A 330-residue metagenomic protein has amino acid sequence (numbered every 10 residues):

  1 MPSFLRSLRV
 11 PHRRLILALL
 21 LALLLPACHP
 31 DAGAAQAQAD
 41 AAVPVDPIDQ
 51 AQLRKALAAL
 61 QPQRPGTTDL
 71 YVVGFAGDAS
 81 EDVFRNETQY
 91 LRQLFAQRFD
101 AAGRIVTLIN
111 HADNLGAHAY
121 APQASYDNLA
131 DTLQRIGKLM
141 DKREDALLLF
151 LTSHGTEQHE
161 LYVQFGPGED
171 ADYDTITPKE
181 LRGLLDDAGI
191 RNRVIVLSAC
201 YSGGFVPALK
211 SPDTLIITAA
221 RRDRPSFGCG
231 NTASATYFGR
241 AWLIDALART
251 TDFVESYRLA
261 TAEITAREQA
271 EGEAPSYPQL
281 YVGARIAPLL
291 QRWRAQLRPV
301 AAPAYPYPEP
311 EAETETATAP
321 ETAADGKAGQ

Functional and structural regions predicted by a protein language model:
M1-P11: N-terminal secretory signal peptides that target proteins for export/translocation
P11-A27: Bacterial N-terminal signal peptides
C28-D145, A233, R292-Q330: Boundary/activation segment at the start of structured domains
K55, N86-Y90, L94, A124 (+10 more regions): Extracytoplasmic/secreted proteins, especially bacterial periplasmic and envelope-associated proteins
T68-Y71, A101-I105, K142-L147, A188-R193 (+2 more regions): Loop/turn elements at helix/coil->beta-strand transitions in domains of secreted/extracellular proteins
D78-E81, N110-L115, S153-H159, A199-F205 (+2 more regions): Solvent-exposed loop/turn segments at secondary-structure junctions within structured extracellular/periplasmic domains
S153-D187: A short, glycine/acidic-enriched catalytic loop
V194, A199-A284, L289: Active-site-proximal C-terminal subdomain of hydrolase catalytic domains
